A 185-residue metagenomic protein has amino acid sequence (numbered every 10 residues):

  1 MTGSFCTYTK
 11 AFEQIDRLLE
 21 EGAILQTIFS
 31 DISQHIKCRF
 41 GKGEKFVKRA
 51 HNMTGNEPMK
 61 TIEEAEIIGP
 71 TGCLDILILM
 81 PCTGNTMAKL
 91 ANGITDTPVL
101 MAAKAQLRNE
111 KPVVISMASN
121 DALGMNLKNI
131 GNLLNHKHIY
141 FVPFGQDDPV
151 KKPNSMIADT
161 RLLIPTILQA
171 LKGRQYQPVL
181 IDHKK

Functional and structural regions predicted by a protein language model:
M1-V113, A118-K185: A cross-family phosphate/adenosyl-ligand binding-site feature
